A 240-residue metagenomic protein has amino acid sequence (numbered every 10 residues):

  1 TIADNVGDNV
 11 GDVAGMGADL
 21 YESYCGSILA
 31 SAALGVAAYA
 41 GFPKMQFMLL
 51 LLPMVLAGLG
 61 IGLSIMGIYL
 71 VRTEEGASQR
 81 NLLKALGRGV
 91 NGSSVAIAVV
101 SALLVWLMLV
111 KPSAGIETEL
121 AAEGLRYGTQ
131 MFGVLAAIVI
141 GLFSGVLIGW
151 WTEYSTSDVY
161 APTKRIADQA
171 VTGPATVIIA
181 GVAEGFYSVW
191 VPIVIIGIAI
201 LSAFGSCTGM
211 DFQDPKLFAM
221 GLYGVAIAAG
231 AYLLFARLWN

Functional and structural regions predicted by a protein language model:
T1-N240: Hydrophobic packing and interface segments
